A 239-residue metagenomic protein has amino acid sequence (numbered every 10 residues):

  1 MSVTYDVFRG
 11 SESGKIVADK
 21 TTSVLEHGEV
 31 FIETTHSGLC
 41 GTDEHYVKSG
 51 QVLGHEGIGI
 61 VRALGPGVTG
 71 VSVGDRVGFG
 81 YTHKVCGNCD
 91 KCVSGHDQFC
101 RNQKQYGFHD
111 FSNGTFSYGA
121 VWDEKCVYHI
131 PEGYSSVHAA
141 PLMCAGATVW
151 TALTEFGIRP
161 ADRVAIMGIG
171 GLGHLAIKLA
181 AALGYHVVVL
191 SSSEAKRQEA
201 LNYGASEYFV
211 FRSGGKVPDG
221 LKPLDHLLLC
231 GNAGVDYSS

Functional and structural regions predicted by a protein language model:
S2-F8, V30: Short structural boundary motif marking the start of a folded domain
V7-K15: Extracellular beta-rich ligand/substrate-recognition surface
S11, T21-T22, S49-G54, G80 (+2 more regions): Short Gly/Pro-enriched turn/cap motifs at secondary-structure boundaries
S23-S37, H45-D90, P131-Y134: Glycine-rich beta-strand-centered segment in the early N-terminal region that forms part of a ligand/cofactor-binding
I58, D75-R76, K91, G119 (+2 more regions): Residue-level marker of beta-strand positions
V85-M167: NAD(P)H dinucleotide-binding glycine-rich loop of Rossmann-like/cofactor-binding domains, especially the beta1-alpha1
R163-I169, L179-S238: Adenosine-nucleotide cofactor-binding segment
G173-H174: N-terminal Rossmann-fold NAD(P) dinucleotide-binding loop
